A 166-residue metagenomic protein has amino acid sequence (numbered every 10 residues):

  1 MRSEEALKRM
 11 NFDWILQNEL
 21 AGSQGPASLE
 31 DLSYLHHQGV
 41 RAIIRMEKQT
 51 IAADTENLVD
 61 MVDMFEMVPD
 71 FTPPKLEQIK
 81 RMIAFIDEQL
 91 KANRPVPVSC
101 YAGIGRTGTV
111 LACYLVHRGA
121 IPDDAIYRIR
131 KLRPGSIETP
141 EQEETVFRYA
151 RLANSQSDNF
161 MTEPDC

Functional and structural regions predicted by a protein language model:
M1-P97, L111-C166: Cys-dependent protein tyrosine phosphatase-like superfamily
G103: Conserved G/P- and acidic residue-centered "switch" motifs that form tight phosphate/ATP-binding loops in soluble
T107: Ser/Thr-glycine-rich phosphate-binding loops at phosphate-binding pockets of nucleotides, nucleotide cofactors
